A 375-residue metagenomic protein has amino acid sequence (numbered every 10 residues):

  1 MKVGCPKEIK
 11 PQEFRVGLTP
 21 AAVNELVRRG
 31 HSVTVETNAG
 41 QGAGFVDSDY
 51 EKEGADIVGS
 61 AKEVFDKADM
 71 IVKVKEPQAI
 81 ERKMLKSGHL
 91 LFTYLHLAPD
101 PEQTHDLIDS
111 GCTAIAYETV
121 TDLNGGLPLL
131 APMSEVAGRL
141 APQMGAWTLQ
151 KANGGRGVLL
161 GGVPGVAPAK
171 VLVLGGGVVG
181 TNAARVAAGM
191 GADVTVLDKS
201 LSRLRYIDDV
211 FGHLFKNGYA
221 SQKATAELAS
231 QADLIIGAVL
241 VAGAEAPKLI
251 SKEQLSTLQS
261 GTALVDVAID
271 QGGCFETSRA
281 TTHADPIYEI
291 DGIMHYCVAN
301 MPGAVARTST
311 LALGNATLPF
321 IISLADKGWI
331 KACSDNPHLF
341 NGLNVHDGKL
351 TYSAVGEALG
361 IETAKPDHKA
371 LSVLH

Functional and structural regions predicted by a protein language model:
K2, E8, A79-A169, V298-N300: Glycine/serine-rich phosphate-binding loop and adjoining beta1-alpha1 elements at the start of nucleotide-handling
K2-S110: An N-terminal-biased, well-structured beta-alpha scaffold segment characteristic of Rossmann-like dinucleotide-binding
P6-F45, A152-L240, I287: Glycine-rich phosphate/diphosphate-binding loop of Rossmann-like nucleotide-binding domains
D56-A61, I115, K216-S221: Short acidic-hydrophobic, aromatic-tinged amphipathic segments that line or gate anion-handling sites
D69, K75-E76, L95-H96, S221 (+3 more regions): Short glycine-/small-residue-rich Rossmann-like dinucleotide-binding loops
E76, V136, G177-V178: Residue-level detector of alpha-helix initiation sites
E118-M144, T148-L159, I269, C274-H375: Adenosine-phosphate binding glycine-rich loop
D209-D291: Rossmann-like adenosine-cofactor binding region
